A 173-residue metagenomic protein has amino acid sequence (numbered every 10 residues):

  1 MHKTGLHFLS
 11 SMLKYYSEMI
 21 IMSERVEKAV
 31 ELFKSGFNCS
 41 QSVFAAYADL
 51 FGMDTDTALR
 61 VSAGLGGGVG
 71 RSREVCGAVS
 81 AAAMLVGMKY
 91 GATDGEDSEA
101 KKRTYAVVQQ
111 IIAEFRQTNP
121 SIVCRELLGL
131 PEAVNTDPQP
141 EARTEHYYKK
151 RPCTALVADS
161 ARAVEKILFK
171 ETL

Functional and structural regions predicted by a protein language model:
L6-I21: Short, Lys/Arg-enriched N-terminal segments with co-localized hydrophobic residues within the first ~10-30 amino acids
S23-E24, G52-G70: Short, hydrophobic/aliphatic alpha-helical segments
E27-K34, L65-R73, E145-R151: A short glycine/serine-rich beta->alpha loop
K34-V61: Helix-rich "cap/lid" substructures immediately adjacent to catalytic or cofactor-binding pockets
C39, C76, C124: Short cysteine clusters
A45-D49, L85, E96-L173: Amphipathic alpha-helical interface segments
R71-A82: Conserved alpha-helical segments that form or flank metal/cofactor-binding pockets of metalloenzymes
A81-G91: DPxDG-like acidic metal-binding loop motif
